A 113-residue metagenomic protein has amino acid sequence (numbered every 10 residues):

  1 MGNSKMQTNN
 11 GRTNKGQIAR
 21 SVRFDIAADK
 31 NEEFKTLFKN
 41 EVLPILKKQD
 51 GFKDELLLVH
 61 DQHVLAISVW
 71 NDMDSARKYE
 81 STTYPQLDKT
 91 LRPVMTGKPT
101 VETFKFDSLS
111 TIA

Functional and structural regions predicted by a protein language model:
M1-I18, R23-A27, D54-L65, K89-A113: Glycine-rich beta-strand-turn "strand-cap" elements at beta-sheet edges
D25-L37: Short, surface-exposed ligand-recognition loops at beta-strand->loop->(often short) alpha-helix junctions that present
A28, H63, D72-A76: Short, charged/polar surface micro-motifs in flexible loops or helix N-caps
E32-F34, L65-I67, A76-K78, T111-A113: Short acidic, gly/pro-rich beta-turn/loop elements at beta-sheet edges and active-site/ligand-binding grooves
N40-E41, I45-K53, V69-E102: An amphipathic, aromatic/His-enriched active-site/gating alpha helix that lines ligand/cofactor pockets
